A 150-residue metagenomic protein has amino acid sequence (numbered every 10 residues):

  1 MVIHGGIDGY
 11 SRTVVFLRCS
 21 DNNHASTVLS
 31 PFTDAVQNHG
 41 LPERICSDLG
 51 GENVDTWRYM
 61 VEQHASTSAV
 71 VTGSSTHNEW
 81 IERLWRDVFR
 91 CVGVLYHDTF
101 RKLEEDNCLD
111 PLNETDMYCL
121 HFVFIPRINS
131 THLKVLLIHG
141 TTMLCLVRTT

Functional and structural regions predicted by a protein language model:
M1-L137, L144-T149: RNase H-like DDE/DDD metal-dependent nuclease/strand-transfer catalytic core used by mobile genetic elements
